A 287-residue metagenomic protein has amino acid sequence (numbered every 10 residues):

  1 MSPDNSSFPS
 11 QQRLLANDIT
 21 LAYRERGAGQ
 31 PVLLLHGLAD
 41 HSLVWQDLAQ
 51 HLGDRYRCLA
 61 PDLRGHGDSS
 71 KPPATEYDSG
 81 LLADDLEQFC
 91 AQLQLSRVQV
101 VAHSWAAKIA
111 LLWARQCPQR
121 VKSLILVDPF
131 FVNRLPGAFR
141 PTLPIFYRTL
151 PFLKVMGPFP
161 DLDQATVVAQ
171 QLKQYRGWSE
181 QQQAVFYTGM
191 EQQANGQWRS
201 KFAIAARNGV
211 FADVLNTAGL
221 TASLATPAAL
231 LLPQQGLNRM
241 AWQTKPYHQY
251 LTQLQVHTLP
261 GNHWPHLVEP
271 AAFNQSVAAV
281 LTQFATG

Functional and structural regions predicted by a protein language model:
M1-V32, G53-Y56, L95-S96, Q255 (+1 more regions): Alpha/beta-hydrolase fold catalytic core
N17, G53, L59-W105, Q275: Active-site loop/oxyanion-hole signature of alpha/beta-hydrolase fold enzymes
I19-K71, T75: Conserved HGGG/HGGXW glycine-rich cap/lid loop of the alpha/beta-hydrolase fold
I109-W113: Hydrolases whose catalytic domains are alpha/beta-hydrolase-1, hotdog thioesterase, or metallo-beta-lactamase-like
R115, K122-L162: Flexible "cap/lid" loop of the alpha/beta hydrolase fold
M156-V214: Conserved alpha/beta-hydrolase catalytic His-Asp/Glu region
E191-Y250: Conserved serine/cysteine hydrolase catalytic core
G261-N274: Catalytic histidine-centered segment of alpha/beta-hydrolase-like enzymes
